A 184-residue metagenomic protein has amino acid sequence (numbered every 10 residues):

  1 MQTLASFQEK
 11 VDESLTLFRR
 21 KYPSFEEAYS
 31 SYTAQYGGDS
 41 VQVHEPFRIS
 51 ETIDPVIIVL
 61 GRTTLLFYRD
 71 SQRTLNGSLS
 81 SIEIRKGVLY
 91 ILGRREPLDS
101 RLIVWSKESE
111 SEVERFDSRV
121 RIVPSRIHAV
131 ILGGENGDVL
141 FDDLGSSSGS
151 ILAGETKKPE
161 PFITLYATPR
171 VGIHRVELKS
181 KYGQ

Functional and structural regions predicted by a protein language model:
M1-I122, G134, V171-Q184: Intrinsically disordered, low-complexity acidic Ser/Thr-rich regulatory segments
L102, E110, I127-R175: Forkhead-associated
